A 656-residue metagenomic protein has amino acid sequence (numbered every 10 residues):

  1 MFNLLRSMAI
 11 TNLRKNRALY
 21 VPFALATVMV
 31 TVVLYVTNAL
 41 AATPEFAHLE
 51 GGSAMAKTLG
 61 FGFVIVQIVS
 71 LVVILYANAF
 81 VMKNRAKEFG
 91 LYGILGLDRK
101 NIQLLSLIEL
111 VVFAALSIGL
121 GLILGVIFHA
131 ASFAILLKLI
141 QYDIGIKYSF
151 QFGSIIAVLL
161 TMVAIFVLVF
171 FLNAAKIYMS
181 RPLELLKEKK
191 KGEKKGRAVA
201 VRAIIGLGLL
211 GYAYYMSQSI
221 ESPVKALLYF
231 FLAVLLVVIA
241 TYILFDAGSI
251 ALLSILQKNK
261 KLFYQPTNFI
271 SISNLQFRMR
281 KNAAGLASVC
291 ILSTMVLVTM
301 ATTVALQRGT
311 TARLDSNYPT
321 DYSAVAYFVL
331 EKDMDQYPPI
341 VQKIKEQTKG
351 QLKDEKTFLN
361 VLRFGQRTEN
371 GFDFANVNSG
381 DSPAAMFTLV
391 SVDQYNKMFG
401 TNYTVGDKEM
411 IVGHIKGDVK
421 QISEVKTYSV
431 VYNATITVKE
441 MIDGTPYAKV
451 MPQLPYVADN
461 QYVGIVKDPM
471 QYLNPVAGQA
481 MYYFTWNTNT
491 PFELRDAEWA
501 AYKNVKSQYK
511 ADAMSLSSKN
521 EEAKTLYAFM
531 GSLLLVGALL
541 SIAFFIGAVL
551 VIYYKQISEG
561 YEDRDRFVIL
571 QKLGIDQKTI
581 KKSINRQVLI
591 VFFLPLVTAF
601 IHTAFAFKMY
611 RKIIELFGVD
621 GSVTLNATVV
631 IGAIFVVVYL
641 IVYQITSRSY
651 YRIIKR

Functional and structural regions predicted by a protein language model:
M1-T31, K195-A200, L209, L244-S293 (+2 more regions): N-terminal Sec/SRP start-transfer signal
F2, R6, I10, L104 (+10 more regions): Alpha-helical membrane-protein architecture signal
N3, S7, M179-E193, Y561-D565 (+1 more regions): Short cytosolic juxtamembrane segments of multi-pass membrane proteins
R17-E45, A54-G90, L110-L124, R202 (+5 more regions): Hydrophobic alpha-helical transmembrane segments of multi-pass inner-membrane transport and secretion
A39-S53, L122-I155, G211-L228, L594-R656: Short helix-loop junctions at transmembrane helix boundaries
E109-L256: Hydrophobic alpha-helical segments
L314, T320-I546: Basic-flanked hydrophobic alpha-helices used for secretion and membrane insertion
